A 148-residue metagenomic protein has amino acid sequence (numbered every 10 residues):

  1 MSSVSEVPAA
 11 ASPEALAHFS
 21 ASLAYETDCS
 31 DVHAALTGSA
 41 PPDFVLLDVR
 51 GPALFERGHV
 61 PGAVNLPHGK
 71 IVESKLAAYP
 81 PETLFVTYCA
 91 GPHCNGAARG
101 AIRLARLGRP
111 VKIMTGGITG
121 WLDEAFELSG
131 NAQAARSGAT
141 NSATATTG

Functional and structural regions predicted by a protein language model:
M1-V45, V49-R57, G130-G148: Flexible, polar/low-complexity N-terminal or interdomain linker segments that lie immediately upstream of folded
A35-G38, V72-P81: Short amphipathic alpha-helix with an adjacent loop that forms part of the alpha/beta core around
A40-L46, P61-G62, L84, P110: Short active-site oxyanion
F55-P61, W121: Short loop/helix-cap segments at secondary-structure boundaries that form the rim of catalytic
A63-K70, G108-M114: Short hydrophobic/aromatic-enriched beta-strand-loop microsegments
V64, E82, L128-A132: Short, hinge-like loop/turn segments at secondary-structure boundaries
V72, G120-W121, S137-G138: Short secondary-structure capping/turn micro-motifs that flank functional sites
L76-L122: Catalytic cysteine-centered active loop of the rhodanese-like fold, especially the PTP/DSP P-loop
